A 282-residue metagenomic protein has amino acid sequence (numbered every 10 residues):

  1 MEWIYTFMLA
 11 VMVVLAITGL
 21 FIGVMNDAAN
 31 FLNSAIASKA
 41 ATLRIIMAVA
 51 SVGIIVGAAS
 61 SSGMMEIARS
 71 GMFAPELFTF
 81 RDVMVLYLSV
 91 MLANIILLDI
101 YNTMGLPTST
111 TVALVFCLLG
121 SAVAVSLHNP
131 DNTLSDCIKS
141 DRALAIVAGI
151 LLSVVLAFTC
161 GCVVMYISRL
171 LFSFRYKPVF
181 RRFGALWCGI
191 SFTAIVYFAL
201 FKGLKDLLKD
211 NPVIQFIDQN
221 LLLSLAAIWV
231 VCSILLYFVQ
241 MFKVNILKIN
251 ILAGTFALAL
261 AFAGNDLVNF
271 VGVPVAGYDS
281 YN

Functional and structural regions predicted by a protein language model:
M1-N282: Multi-pass alpha-helical transmembrane bundle typical of ion/small-solute transporters and intramembrane aspartyl
